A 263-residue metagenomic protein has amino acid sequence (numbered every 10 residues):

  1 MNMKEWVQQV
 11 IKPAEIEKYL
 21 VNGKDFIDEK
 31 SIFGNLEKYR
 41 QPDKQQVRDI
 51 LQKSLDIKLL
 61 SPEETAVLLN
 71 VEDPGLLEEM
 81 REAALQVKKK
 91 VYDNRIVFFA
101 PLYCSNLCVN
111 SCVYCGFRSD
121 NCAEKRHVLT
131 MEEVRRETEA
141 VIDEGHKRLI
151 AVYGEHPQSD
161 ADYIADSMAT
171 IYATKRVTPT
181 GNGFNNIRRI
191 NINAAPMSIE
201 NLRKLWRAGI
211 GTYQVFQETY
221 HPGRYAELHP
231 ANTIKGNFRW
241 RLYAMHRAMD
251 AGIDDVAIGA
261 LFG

Functional and structural regions predicted by a protein language model:
M1-F99: Flexible, acidic/Gly-rich N-terminal and inter-domain linker regions that tether and position cofactor-handling modules
P13-Y39, E82-D93, Y114-E124, I190-S198 (+2 more regions): Short charge-dense sequence patches
L51, P62, R81, L85 (+6 more regions): Hydrophobic alpha-helical segments
L69-D73, L77, A100-C104, A123-T130 (+2 more regions): Short secondary-structure transition/capping motifs
D93-E133: Canonical Radical SAM [4Fe-4S] cluster-binding loop centered on the CxxxCxxC motif and its immediate flanking residues
S119-R135, A140-A248, D254-F262: Core AdoMet radical
